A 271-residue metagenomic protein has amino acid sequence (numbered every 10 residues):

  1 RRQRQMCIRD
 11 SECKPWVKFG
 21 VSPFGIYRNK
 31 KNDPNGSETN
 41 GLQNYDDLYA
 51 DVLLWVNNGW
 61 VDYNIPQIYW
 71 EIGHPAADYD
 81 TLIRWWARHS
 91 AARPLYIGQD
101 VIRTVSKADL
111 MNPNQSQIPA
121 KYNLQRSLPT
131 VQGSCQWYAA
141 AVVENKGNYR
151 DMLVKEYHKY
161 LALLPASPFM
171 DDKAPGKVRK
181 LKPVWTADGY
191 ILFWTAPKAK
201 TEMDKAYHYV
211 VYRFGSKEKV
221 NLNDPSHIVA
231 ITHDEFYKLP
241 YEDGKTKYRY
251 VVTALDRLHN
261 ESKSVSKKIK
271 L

Functional and structural regions predicted by a protein language model:
Q3-I8: Short, small-residue-biased leader/transition segments that mark boundaries at the very start of proteins
R9-K18, A87-A91: Surface-exposed amphipathic alpha-helices with a cationic face
K18-I65, W70-W85, L110: Substrate-binding cleft/loops of secretory-pathway carbohydrate-active enzymes
Y49-P75, S90-F169: Substrate-binding cleft of secreted/luminal carbohydrate-active enzymes
N148-D204, L258-L271: Pro/Thr/Ser/Gly-rich low-complexity, intrinsically disordered linker/stalk tracts
P197-N223, S264: Solvent-exposed loop/turn segments flanking beta-strands in beta-repeat/beta-sandwich domains
T232-L239: Short S/T/G- and acidic-enriched coil/turn segments that sit immediately N-terminal to beta-strands in beta-sandwich
L239-S262: Beta-strand-rich modules
